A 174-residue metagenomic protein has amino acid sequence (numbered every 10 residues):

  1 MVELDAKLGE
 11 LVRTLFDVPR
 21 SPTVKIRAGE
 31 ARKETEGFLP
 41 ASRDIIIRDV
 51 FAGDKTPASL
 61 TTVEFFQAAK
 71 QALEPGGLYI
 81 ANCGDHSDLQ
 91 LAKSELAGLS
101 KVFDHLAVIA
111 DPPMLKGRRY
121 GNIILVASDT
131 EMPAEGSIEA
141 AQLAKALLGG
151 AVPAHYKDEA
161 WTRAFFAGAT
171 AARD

Functional and structural regions predicted by a protein language model:
M1-L78, S87-Q90: The AdoMet/dcAdoMet-binding core of the Class I SAM-like
T14, A41, S94, G121-I123 (+1 more regions): Surface-exposed beta-strand edges and their flanking turn/coil or helix-capping segments
P19-P22, A28, I45, Q67 (+3 more regions): Short, low-complexity, polar/charged sequence segments that are solvent-exposed and flexible
S21-T23, G76, F103-H105, L148 (+1 more regions): A generic structural signal for alpha->beta connector loops
V24, T56, N82, V152 (+1 more regions): Short, flexible active-site loop motifs that bind/organize anionic cofactors or intermediates
I26, E30-K33, G37, K55 (+3 more regions): A broadly tuned preference for mixed-charge, low-complexity surface segments
Q67-P133: C-terminal substrate-binding/active-site "lid" region of AdoMet-derived donor-dependent transferases
I109-D174: Soluble small-group transferase modules, centered on the S-adenosyl donor enzyme superfamily
